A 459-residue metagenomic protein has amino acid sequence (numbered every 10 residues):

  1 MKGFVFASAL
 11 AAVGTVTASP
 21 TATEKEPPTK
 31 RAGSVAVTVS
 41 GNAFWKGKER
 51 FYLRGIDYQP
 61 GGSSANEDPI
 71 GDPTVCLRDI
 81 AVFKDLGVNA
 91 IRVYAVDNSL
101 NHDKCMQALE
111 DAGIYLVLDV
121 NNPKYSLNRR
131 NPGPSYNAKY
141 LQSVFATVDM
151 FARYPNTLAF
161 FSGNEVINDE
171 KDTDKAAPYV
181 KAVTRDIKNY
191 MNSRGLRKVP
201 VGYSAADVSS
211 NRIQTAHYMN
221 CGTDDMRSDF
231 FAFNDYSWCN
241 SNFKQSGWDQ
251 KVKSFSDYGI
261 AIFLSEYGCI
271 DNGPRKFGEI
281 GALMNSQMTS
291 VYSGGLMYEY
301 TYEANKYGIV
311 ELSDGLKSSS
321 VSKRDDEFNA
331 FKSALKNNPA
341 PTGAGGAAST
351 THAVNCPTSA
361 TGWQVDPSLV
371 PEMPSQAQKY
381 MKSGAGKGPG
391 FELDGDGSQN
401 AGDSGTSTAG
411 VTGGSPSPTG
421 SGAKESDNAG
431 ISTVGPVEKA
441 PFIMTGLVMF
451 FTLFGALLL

Functional and structural regions predicted by a protein language model:
K2-A7, G14-D85: N-terminal carbohydrate-binding accessory modules
A65-F83, K139-V148, N211-D224, K276-L283: Short, acidic/polar
V75-L127, V180-G202: Aromatic-lined substrate-binding rim segments of carbohydrate-active enzymes
V144-K175, G202: Active-site groove signature of glycoside hydrolases
D172-N285: Noncatalytic carbohydrate-binding groove/subsite architecture in carbohydrate-active enzymes
N272-P367: Substrate-binding cleft of secreted/luminal carbohydrate-active enzymes
A353-C356, A360-T433: C-terminal low-complexity, Ser/Thr- and acidic/Pro-rich disordered "stalk" regions positioned immediately N-terminal
N428-L459: Cleavable C-terminal sorting propeptides in eukaryotic secreted/cell-surface proteins
